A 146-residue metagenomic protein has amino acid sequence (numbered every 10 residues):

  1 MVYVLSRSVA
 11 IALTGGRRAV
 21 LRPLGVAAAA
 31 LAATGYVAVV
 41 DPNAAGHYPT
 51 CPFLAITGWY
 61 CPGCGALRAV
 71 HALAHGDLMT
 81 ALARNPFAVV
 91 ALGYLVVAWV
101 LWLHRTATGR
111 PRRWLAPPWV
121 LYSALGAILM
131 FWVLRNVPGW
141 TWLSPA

Functional and structural regions predicted by a protein language model:
M1-V26: Polybasic, low-complexity association/targeting segments
S8-A10, P42-P49: Short Cys/His-rich Zn2+-coordinating modules
R18-Y36, L82-R113: Short Fe-S-cluster ligation motifs
L31-A38, I128-N136: Aromatic-anchored segments of alpha-helical transmembrane domains
A45-A83: Extracytosolic (periplasmic/ER-lumenal) interhelical loops and adjacent juxtamembrane/interface segments of multi-pass
H47-P52, A81-P86, R113-A116, L143-A146: Non-cytosolic membrane-interface motifs at loop->transmembrane helix junctions
P111-A127: Interfacial loop-to-transmembrane junctions
W132-A146: Juxtamembrane boundary at the C-terminal end of a transmembrane helix
